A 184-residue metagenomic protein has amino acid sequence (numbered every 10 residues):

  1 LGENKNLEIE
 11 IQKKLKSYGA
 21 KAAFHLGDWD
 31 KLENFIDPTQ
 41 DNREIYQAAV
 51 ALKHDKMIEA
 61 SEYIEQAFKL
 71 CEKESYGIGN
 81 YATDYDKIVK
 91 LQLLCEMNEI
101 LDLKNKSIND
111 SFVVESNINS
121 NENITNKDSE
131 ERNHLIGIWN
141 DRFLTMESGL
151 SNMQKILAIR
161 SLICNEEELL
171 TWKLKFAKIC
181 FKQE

Functional and structural regions predicted by a protein language model:
L1-E184: Extended alpha-helical assembly domains of large eukaryotic scaffold proteins
